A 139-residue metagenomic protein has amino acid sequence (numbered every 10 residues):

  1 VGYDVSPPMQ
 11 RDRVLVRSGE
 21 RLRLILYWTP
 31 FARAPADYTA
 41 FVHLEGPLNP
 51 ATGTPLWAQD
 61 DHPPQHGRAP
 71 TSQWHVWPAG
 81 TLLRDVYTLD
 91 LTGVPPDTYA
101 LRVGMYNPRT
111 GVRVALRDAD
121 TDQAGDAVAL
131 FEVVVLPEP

Functional and structural regions predicted by a protein language model:
V1-P139: C-terminal luminal/periplasmic domains and tails of membrane-associated envelope-modifying transferases
